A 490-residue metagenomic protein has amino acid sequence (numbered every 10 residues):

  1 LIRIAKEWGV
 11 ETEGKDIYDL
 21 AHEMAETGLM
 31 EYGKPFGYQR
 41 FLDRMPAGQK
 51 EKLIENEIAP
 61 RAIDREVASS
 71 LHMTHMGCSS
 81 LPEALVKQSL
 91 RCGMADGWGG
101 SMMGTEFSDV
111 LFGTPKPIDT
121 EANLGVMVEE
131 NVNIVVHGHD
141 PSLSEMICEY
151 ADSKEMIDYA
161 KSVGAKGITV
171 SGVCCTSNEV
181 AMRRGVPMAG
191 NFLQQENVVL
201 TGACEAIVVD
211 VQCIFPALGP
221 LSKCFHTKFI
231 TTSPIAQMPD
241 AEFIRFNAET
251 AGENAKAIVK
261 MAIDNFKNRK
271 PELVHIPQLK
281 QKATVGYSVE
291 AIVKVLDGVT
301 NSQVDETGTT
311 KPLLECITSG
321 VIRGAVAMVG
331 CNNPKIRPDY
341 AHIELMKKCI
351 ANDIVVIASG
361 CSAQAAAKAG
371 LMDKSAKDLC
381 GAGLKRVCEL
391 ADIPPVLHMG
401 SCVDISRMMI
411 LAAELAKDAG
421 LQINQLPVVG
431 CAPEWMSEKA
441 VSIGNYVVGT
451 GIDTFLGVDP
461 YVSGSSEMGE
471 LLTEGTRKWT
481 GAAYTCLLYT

Functional and structural regions predicted by a protein language model:
L1-C175, F192-Q195, V199-A206, F215 (+9 more regions): Catalytic cofactor-binding cores of redox enzymes
G97-L111, V173-G185, L279-D305, P395-G400: Acidic/glycine-enriched edge-of-secondary-structure segments
Y159-N178, Q195-I258, N333-R407, G420-I423 (+2 more regions): Catalytic or ion-translocation cores adjacent to nucleophile or general acid/base/metal-coordination motifs in diverse
P220-N301, P312-E315: Phosphate/pyrophosphate-binding active-site segments
A291-D305, P312-S319, N333, L415-T473: Charge-patterned, long linear interaction tracts outside catalytic cores
Y489-T490: Conserved small/polar residues in nucleotide/adenosyl-binding loops
